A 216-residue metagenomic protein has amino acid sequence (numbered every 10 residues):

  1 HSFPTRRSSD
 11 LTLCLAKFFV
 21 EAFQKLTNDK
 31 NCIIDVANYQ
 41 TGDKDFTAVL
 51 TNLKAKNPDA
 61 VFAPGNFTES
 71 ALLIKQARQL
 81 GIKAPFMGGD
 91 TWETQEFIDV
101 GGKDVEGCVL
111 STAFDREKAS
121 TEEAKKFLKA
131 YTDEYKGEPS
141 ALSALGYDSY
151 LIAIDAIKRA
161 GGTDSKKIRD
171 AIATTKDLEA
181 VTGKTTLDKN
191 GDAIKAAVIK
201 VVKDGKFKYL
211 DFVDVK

Functional and structural regions predicted by a protein language model:
S2-K216: Extracytosolic ligand-binding ectodomains
